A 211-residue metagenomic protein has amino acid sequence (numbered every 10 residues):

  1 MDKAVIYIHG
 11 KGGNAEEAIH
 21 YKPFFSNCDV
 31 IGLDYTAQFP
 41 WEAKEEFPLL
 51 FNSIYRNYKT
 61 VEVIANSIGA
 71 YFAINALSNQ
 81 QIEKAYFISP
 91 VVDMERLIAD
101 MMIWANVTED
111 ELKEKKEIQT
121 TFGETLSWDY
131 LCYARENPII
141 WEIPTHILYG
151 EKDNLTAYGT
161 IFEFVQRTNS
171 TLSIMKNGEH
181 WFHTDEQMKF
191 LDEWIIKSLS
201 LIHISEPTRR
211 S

Functional and structural regions predicted by a protein language model:
M1-Q38: Short, surface-exposed "cap/lid" segments of acyl-processing enzymes
I6-K11, I64, I88, L148: Short hydrophobic segments within beta-strands
A15-K22, W41-K44, Y158-F162: Short, surface-exposed alpha-helical segments at coil->helix boundaries
G32-Y55: Catalytic nucleophile-loop/oxyanion-hole region of alpha/beta-hydrolase and closely related hydrolase-like folds
I64-A73: Gly/Ala-rich beta-loop-alpha elbow adjacent to hydrolase catalytic centers
A76-L77: Aromatic pocket-lining residues of Rossmann-like dinucleotide-binding sites
I82-L201: The alpha/beta-hydrolase serine catalytic core
I202-S211: Single conserved hydrophobic/aromatic residue that forms the stacking wall/gate of nucleotide- or nucleobase-binding
